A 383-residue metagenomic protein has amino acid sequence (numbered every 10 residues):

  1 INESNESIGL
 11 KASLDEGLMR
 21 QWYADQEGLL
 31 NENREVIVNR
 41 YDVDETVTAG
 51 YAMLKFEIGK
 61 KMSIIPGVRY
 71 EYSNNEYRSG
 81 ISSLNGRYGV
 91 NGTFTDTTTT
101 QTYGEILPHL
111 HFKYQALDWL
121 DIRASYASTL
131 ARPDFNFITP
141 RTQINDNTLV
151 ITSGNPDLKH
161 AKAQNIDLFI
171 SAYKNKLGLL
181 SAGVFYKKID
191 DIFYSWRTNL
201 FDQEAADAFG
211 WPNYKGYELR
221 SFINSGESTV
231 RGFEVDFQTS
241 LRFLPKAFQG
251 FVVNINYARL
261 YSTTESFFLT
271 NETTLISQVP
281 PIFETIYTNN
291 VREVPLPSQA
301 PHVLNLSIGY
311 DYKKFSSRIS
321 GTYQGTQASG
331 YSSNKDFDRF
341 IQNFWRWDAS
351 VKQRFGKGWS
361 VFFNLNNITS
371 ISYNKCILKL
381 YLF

Functional and structural regions predicted by a protein language model:
I1-L117, Q143: Signature of Gram-negative outer-membrane beta-barrel scaffolds
I1-N39, N199-I223, P281-N290, F362: Flexible glycine-rich, low-complexity coil/linker segments exposed to the extracellular/periplasmic environment
N39-T46, Q101, L130-I189, A208-S240 (+1 more regions): Outer-membrane beta-barrel signature, preferentially recognizing the C-terminal barrel domain of Gram-negative
K61-I64, W119-I122, K176-L180, L244-K246 (+3 more regions): Repeated loop/turn-to-beta-strand initiation elements of outer-membrane beta-barrel proteins
Y70-E76, Y126-R132, T139-R141, A172 (+7 more regions): Transmembrane beta-strands of outer-membrane beta-barrel pores
Y186-K188, A205-Q327, Y331: Gram-negative outer-membrane beta-barrel transporters
P212-N213, S298, V303, F340-I341 (+1 more regions): C-terminal beta-signal and terminal closure region of outer-membrane beta-barrel proteins
F251, T322-S332, K352-F383: C-terminal beta-signal and adjacent terminal beta-strands/loops of Gram-negative outer-membrane beta-barrel proteins
